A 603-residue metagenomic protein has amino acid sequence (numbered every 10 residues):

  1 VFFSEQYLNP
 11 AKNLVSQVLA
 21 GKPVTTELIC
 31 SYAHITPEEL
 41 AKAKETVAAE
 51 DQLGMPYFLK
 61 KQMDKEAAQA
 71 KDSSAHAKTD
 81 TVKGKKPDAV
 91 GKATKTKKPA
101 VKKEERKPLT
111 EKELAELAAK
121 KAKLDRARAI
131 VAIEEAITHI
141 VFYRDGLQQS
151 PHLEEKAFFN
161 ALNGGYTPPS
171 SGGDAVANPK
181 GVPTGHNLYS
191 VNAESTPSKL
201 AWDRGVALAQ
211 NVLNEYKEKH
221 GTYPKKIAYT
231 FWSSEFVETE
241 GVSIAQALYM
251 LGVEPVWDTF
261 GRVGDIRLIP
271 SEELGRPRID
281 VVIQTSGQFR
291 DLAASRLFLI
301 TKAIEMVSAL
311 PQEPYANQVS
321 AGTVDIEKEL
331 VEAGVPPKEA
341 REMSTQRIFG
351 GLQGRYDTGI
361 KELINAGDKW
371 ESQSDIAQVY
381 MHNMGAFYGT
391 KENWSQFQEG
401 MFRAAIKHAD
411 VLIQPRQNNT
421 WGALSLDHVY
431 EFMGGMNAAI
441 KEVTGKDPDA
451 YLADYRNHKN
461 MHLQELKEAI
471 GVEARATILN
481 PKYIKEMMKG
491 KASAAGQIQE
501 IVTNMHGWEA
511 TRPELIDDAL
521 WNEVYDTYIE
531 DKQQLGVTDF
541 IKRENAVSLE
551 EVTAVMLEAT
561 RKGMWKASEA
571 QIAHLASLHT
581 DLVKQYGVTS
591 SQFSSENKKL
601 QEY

Functional and structural regions predicted by a protein language model:
V1-Y603: Ligand/cofactor-recognition surfaces for anionic moieties
